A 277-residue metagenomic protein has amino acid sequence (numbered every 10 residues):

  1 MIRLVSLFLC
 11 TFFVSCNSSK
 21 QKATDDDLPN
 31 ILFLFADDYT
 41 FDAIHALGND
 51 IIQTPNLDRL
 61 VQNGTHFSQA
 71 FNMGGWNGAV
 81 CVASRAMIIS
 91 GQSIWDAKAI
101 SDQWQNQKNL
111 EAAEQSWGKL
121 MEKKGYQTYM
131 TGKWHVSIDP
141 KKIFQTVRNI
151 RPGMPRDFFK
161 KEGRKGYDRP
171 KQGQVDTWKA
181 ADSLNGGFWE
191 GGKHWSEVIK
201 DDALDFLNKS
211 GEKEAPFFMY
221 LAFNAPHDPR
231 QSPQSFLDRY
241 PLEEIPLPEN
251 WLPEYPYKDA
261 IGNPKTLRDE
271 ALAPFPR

Functional and structural regions predicted by a protein language model:
I2-R3, C16-R277: Formylglycine-dependent sulfatase
L4-F13: Sec-dependent N-terminal signal peptides
